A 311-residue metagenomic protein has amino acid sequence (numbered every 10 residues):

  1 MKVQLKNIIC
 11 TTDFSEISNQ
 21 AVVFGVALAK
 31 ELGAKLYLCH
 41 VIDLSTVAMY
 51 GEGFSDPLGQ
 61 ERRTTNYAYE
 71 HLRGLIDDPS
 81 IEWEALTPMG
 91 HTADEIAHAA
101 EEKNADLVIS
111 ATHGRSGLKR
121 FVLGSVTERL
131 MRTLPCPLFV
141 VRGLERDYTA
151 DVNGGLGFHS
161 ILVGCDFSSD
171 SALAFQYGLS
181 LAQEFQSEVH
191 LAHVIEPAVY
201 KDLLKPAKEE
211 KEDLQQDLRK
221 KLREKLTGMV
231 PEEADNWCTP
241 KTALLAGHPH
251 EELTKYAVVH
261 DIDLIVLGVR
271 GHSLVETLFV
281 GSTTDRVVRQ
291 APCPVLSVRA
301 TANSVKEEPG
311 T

Functional and structural regions predicted by a protein language model:
M1-Q20, P79, L107, T112 (+6 more regions): Intrinsically disordered or low-complexity boundary/linker segments at protein termini and domain junctions
M1-Q60, T65, E70-I76: Hydrophobic, helix-prone linear segments
M1-V3, I17, F24, G74-V108 (+3 more regions): Structural beta-alpha unit
N7, G33-Y37, E82, S160 (+2 more regions): Residues at the starts of beta-strands that form the adenosine-phosphate
Y37-C39, E84-P88, F139, A192 (+2 more regions): General small-molecule cofactor/ligand-binding pocket signal
H40-E70, V194-E224, N303-T311: Acidic, proline/glycine-rich short linear motifs
L118-V122, V275-F279: Glycine/threonine-rich flexible loop motifs
